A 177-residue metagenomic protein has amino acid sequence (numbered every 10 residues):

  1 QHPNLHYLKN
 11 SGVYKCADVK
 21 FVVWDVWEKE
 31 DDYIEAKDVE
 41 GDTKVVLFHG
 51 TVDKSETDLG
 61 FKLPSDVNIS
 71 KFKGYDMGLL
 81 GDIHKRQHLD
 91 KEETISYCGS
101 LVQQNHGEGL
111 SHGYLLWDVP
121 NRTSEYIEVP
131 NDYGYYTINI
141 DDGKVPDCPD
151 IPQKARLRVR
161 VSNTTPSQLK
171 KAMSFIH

Functional and structural regions predicted by a protein language model:
Q1-H177: Extended recognition/assembly regions associated with phosphoester-bond processing machinery
